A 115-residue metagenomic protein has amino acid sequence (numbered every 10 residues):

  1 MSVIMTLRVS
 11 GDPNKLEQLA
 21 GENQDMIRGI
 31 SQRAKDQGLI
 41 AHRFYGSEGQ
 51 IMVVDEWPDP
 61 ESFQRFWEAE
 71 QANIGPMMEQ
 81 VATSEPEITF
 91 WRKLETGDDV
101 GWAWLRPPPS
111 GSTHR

Functional and structural regions predicted by a protein language model:
M1-M52, E56-A72, Q80-R115: Short S/T/G/P-rich N-terminal loop/turn motif that feeds into the first structured element of a domain
P76: Active-site phosphate/pyrophosphate- and oxyanion-stabilizing loops and adjacent acidic/basic residues in soluble
